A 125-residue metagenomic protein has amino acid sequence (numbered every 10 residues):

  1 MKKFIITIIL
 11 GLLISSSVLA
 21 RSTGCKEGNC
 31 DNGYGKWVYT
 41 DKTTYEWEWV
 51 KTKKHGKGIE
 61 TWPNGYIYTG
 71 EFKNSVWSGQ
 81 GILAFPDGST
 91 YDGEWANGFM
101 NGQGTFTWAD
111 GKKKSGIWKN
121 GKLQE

Functional and structural regions predicted by a protein language model:
M1-F4: Positively charged n-region of N-terminal signal peptides that target proteins for export
T7-S15: Bacterial N-terminal signal peptides
S15-E125: Glycine/tyrosine- and acidic-biased, solvent-exposed loop/turn segments at the edges of beta-strands
